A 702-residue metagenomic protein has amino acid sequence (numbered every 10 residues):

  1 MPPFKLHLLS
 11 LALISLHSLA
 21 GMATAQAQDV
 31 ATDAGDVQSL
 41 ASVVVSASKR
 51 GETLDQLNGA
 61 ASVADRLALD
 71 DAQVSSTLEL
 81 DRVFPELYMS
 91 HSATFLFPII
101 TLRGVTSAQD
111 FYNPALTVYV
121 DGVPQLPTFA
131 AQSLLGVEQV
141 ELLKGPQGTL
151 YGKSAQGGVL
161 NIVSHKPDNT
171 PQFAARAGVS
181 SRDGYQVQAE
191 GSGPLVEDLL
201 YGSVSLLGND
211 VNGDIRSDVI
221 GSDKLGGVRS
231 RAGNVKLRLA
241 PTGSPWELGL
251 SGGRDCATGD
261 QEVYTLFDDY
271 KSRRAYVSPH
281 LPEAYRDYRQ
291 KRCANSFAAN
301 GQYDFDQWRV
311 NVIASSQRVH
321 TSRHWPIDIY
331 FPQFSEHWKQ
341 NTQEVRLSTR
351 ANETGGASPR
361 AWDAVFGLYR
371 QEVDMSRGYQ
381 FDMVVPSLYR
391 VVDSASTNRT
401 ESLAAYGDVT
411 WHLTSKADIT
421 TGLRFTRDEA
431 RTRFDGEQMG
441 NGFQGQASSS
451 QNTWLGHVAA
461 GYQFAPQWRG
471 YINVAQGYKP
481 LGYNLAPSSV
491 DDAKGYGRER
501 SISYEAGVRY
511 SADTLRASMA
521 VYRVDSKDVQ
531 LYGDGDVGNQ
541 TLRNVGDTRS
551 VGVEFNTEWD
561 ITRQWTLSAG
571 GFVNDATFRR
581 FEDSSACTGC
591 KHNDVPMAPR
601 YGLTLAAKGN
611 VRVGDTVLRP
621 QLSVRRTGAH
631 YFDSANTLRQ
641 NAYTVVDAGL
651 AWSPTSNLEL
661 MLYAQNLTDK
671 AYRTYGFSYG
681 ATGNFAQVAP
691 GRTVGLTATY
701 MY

Functional and structural regions predicted by a protein language model:
S46, L78-V123: Extracytoplasmic beta-strand/coil segments of soluble accessory domains associated with Gram-negative outer-membrane
P98, A115, P127, L135-E138 (+8 more regions): Outer-membrane beta-barrel translocator/receptor signature
S107, F111, G122-P146: Short acidic/polar hinge/loop motifs at secondary-structure boundaries that mediate gating or recognition
N161, N169-T170, G178, E190-P282 (+5 more regions): Periplasmic-side early beta-strands and strand-to-turn transitions of outer-membrane beta-barrels
L237-A240, L347-R350, P359-D363, Y369-Q371 (+4 more regions): Structural signature of Gram-negative outer-membrane beta-barrels, strongest in the C-terminal barrel of TonB-dependent
N300-D304, R309-W325, Q463, R469-G477 (+3 more regions): Membrane-embedded beta-barrel scaffold of Gram-negative outer-membrane proteins
S348, N352-A357, V365, S415-I419 (+3 more regions): Gram-negative outer-membrane beta-barrel transporters
K527, R626-D633, A651-Y702: C-terminal beta-signal and adjacent terminal beta-strands/loops of Gram-negative outer-membrane beta-barrel proteins
